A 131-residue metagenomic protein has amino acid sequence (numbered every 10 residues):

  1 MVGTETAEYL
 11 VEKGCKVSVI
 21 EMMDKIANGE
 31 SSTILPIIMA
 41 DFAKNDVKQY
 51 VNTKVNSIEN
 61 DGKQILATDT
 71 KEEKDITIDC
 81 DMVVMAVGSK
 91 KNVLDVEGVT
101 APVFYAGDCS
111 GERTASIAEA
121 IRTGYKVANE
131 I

Functional and structural regions predicted by a protein language model:
M1-V2, K90: Residue-level detector of alpha-helix initiation sites
G3-Y9, K25-L35, F104-I131: A conserved FAD-binding loop/helix module that cradles the flavin
E12-D95: A Rossmann-like FAD-binding core segment of flavoenzymes
Q49-Y50, V103-Y105: Conserved beta-strand scaffold positions in the cores of enzyme catalytic domains, especially in NTP/NDP-utilizing
G98-V99: Flexible glycine/proline-rich, aromatic-decorated loop/lid segments
